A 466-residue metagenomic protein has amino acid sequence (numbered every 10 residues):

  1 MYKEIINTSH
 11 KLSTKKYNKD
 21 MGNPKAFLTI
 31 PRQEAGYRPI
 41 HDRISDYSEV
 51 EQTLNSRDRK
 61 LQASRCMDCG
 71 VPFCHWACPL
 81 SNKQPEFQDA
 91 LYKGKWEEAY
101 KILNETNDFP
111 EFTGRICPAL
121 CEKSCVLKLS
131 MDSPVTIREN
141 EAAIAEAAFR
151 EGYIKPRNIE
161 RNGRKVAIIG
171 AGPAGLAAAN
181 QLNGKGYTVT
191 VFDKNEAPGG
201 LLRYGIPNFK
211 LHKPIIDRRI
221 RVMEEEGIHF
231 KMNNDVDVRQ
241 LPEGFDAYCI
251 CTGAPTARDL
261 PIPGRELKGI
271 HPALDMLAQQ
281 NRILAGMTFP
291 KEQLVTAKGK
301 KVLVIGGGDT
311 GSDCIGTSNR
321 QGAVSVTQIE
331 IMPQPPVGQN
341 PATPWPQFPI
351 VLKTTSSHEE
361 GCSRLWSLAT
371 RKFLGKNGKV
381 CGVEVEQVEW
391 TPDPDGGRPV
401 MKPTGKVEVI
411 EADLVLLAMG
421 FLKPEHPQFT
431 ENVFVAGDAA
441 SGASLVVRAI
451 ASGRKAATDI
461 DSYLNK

Functional and structural regions predicted by a protein language model:
Y2-R57, Q62, E141-K466: Residues forming the flavin
P24-S48, F73-E98, L120-E146: Iron-sulfur (Fe-S) cluster-binding segments and ferredoxin-like electron-carrier domains, especially [2Fe-2S]
T53-F73, W96-L120: Immediate flanking context of iron-sulfur cluster ligation sites
F73-L80, I102, T113-P118, I154-I159 (+1 more regions): Short coil/turn segments at secondary-structure boundaries
Y92-K93, E105, S441, N465: Residues at helix-coil transition
